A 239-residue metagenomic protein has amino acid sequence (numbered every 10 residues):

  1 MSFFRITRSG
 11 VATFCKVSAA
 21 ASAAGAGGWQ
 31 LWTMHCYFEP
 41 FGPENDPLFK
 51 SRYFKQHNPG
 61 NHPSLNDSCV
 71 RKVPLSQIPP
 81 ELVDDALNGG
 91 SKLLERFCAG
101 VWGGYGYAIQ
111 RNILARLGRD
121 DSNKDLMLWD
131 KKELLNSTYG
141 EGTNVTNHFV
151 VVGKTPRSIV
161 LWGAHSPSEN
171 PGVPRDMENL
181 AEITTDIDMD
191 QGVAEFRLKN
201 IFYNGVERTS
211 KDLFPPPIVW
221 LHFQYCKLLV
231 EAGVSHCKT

Functional and structural regions predicted by a protein language model:
M1-A19, W32-D46: Short amphipathic, positively biased membrane-proximal segments that drive organelle/inner-membrane targeting
V17-G28, G163: Alpha-helical transmembrane segments of eukaryotic organelle membrane transporters and related multi-pass membrane
Q30-G140: Hydrophobic ligand-binding cavity/cleft-lining segments
N66-V70, S158, E195: Intrinsic-disorder/low-complexity, polar/charged segments enriched in Ser/Thr/Lys/Arg/Asp/Glu/Gln
N144-D188: Hydrophobic-ligand binding "helix-grip"
V173-V219: Beta-strand/loop substructures that line and gate deep hydrophobic ligand-binding cavities in soluble
L213-T239: A conserved amphipathic terminal alpha-helix motif
